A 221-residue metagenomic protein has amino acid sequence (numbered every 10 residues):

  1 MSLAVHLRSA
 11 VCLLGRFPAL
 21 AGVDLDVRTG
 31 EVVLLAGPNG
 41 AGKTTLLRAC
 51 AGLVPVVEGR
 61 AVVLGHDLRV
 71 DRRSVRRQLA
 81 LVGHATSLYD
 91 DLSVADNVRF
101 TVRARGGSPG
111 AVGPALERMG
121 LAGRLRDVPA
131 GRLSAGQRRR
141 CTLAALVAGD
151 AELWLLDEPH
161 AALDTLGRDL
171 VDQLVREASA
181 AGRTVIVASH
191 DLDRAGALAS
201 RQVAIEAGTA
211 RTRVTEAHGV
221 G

Functional and structural regions predicted by a protein language model:
A36-P38: The feature captures the beta-strand-to-loop junction immediately N-terminal to the Walker
A51: Helix-to-loop junction immediately C-terminal to a conserved catalytic motif
G59-V70, V75: Conserved ABC transporter NBD signature motif
R99, G110-L125: Conserved ABC ATPase "signature" region
P129-L133: Conserved ABC ATPase signature
L146-V147: ABC ATPase C-loop
S189-H190: H-loop/switch region of ABC-family ATPase nucleotide-binding domains
